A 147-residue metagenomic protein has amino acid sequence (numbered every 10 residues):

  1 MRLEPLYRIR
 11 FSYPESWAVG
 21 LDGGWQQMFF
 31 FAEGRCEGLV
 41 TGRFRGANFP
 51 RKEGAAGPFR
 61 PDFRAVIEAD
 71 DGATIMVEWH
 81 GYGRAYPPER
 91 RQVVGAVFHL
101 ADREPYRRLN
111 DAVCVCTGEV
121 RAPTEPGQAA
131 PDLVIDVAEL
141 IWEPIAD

Functional and structural regions predicted by a protein language model:
M1-D147: Beta-strand-enriched cores of mature, soluble protein domains
